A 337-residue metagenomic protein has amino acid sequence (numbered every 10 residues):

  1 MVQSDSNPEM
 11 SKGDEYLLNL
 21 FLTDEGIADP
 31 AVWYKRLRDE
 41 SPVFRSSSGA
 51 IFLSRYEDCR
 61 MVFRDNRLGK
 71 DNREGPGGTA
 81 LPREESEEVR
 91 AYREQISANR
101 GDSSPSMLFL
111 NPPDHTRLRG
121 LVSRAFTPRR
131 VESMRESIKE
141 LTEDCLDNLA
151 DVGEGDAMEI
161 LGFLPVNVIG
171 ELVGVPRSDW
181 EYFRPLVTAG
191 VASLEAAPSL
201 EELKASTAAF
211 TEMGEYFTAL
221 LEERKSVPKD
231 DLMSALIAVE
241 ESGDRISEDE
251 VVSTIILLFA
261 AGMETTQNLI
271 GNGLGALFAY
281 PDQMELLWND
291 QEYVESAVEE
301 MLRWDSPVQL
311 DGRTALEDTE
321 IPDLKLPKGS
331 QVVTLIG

Functional and structural regions predicted by a protein language model:
M1-G337: Cytochrome P450
